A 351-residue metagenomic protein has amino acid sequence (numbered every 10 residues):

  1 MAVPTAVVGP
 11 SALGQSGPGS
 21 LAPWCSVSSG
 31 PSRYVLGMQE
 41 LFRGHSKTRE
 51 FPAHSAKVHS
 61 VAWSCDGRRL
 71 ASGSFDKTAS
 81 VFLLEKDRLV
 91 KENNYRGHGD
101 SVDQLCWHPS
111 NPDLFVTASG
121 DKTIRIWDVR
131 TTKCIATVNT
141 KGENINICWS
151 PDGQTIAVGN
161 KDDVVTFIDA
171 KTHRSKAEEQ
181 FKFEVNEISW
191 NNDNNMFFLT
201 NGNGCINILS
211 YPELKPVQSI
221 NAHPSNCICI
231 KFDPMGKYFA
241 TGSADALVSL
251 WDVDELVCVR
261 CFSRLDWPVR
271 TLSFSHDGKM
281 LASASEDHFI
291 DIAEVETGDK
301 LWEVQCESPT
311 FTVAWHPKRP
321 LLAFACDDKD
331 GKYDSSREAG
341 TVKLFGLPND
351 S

Functional and structural regions predicted by a protein language model:
A2-P52, S60, N349: Intrinsically disordered, low-complexity acidic/Ser/Thr/Pro-rich linker and tail segments in large eukaryotic scaffolds
S46-T48, V90-N93, K133-A136, K176-A177 (+3 more regions): A structural motif specific to WD40 beta-propellers
F51-V58, Y95-V102, V138-N144, E179-V185 (+3 more regions): WD40/WD-repeat beta-propeller blade N-cap
V61-G67, C106-P112, C148-G153, S189-N194 (+3 more regions): Loop/turn segments within WD40 beta-propeller blades
G73-D76, T117-D121, G159-D162, T200-N203 (+4 more regions): Conserved strand-to-loop turn within each blade of WD40 beta-propeller repeats
A79-L84, I124-D128, V165-D169, I206-S210 (+4 more regions): WD40-repeat beta-propellers
A314-S351: Blade-level signature of beta-propeller repeat domains, shared across WD40, Kelch, NHL, RCC1 and BNR/Asp-box propellers
